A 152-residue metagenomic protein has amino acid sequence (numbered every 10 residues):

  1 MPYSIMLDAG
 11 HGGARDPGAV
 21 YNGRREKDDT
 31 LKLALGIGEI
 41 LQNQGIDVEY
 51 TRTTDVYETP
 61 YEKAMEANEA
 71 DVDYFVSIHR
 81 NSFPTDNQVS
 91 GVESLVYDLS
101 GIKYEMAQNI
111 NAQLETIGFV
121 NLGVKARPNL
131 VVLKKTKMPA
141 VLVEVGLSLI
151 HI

Functional and structural regions predicted by a protein language model:
P2-S4, R24, D28-I150: Active-site-proximal helix/loop segments of hydrolytic enzymes
Y3-G23: Short glycine-rich His-centered loop
